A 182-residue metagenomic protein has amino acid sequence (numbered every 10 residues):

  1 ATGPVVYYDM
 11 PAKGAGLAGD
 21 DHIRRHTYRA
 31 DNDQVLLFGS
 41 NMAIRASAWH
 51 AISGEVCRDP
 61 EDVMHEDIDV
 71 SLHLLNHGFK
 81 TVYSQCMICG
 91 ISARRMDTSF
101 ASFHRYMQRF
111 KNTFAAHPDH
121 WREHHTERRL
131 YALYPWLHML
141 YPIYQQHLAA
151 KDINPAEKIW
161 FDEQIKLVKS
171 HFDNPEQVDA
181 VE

Functional and structural regions predicted by a protein language model:
A1-T2, V82-S84: A structural signal for short, well-ordered beta-strand segments and their strand-loop junctions that often border
T2-Y7, K13-V35: Short, flexible, basic/aromatic active-site loop/helix in glycosyltransferases
L37-S53: Conserved nucleotide-sugar donor-binding and metal-coordinating catalytic region shared by glycosyltransferases
N41, V63, T81-V82: A residue-level structural signature of the nucleotidyltransferase/glycosyltransferase Rossmann-like core
P60-V70: Acidic donor-binding loop at a coil-to-helix junction in glycosyltransferase catalytic cores that engages
H73-L75: Hydrophobic residues within well-ordered alpha-helices
S84-A101: Active-site donor/metal-binding and catalytic loop motifs of nucleotide-sugar-dependent glycosylation enzymes
N112-E182: Terminal low-complexity segments of carbohydrate-biosynthetic enzymes
